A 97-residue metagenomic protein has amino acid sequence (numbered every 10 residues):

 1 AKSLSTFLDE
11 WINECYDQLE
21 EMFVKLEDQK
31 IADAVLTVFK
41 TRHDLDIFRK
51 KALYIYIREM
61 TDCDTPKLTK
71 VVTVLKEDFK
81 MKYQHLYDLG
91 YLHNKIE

Functional and structural regions predicted by a protein language model:
A1-E97: Transcription-machinery-associated regions
